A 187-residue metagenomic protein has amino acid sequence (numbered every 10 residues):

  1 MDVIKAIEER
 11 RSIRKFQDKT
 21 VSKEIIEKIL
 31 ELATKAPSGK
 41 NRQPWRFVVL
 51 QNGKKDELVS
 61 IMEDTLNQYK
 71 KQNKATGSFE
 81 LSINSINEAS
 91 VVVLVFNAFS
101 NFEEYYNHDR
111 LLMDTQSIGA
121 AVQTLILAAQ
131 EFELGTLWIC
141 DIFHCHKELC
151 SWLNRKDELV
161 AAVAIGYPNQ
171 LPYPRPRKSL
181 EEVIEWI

Functional and structural regions predicted by a protein language model:
M1-V91, I187: N-terminal amphipathic, basic helical "cap/leader" segment at the start of enzyme domains
K5-S12, L159-I187: C-terminal helix-cap and adjacent tail motif
A33, V93, E103-C150: Small-aliphatic-rich amphipathic alpha-helix that forms the alpha element of a beta-alpha
R42-W45, L134, V160: Short secondary-structure junction motifs
E57-V59, N101-Y105: Short acidic/glycine-rich loop or secondary-structure boundary segments that cap or lie
N67, V91-E103: Acidic-glycine-rich active-site phosphate/pyrophosphate-binding loop
F99-S100, F143-H146, Y167-L171: Short Gly/Pro-enriched loop/turn and capping motifs at secondary-structure junctions
K147-V160: Short, electropositive alpha-helical surface patch
